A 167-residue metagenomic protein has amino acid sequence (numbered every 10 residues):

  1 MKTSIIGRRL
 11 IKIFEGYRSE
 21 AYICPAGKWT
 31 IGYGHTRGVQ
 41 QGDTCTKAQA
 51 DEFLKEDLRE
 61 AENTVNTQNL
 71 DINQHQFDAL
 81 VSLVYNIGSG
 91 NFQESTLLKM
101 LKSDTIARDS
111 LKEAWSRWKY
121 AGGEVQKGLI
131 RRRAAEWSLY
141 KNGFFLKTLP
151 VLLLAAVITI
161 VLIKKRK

Functional and structural regions predicted by a protein language model:
M1-A26, H35-V39, T44-N66, G90-L149 (+2 more regions): Long, amphipathic alpha-helical surface segments
S4-R8, I72-V81: Alpha-helical scaffolds flanking conserved acidic
P25-K28, F77: A structure-centric signal for secondary-structure junctions around beta-strands
T30-G32, A79-V84, S110-A114: Structural recognition of the beta-strand scaffold that forms the well-ordered cores of secreted hydrolase catalytic
A50, I72-Q76, S89: Secondary-structure capping and boundary motifs in well-ordered enzyme cores
E56, S82-L83, I87: Short, residue-level hotspots on alpha-helical faces of the histone-fold and other alpha-helical interaction modules
T64-Q74: Surface-exposed helix-capping loop/turn segments at secondary-structure junctions
